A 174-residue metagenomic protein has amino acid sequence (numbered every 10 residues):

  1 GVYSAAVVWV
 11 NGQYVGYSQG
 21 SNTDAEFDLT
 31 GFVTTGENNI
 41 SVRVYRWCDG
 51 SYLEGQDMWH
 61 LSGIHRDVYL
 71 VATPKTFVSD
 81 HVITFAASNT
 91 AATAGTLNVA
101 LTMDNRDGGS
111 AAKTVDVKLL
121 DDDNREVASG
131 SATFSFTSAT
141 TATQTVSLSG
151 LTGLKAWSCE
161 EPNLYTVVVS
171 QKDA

Functional and structural regions predicted by a protein language model:
G1-D80, R106-D107, D122-D123, L164-T166: Accessory beta-strand-rich segments of carbohydrate-active enzymes
V10, T93-S135, A142-V146: Beta-strand-rich binding/interaction modules
Y17, S129-S131, S170: Residue-level detector of high-confidence beta-strand sites
T23-F27, T140-V146: Short strand-edge motifs at loop-to-beta-strand transitions and within beta-strands of extracellular beta-rich domains
L29-V33, G150, A156-C159: Short, flexible loop/turn segments at beta-strand junctions in immunoglobulin-like and fibronectin type III
F85-G95: Short, solvent-exposed loop/linker segments at the N-terminal edge of repeated beta-sheet extracellular domains
E161-D173: Internal, hydrophobic beta-strand segments that form the core of beta-sheet-rich folds
